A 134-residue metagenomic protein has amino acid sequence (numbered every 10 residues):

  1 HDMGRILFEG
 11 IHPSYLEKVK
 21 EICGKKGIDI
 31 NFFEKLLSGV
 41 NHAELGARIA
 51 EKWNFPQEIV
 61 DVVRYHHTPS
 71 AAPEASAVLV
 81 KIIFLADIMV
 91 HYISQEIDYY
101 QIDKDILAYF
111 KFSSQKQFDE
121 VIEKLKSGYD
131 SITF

Functional and structural regions predicted by a protein language model:
M3-F134: Metal-dependent nucleotide-binding catalytic modules
